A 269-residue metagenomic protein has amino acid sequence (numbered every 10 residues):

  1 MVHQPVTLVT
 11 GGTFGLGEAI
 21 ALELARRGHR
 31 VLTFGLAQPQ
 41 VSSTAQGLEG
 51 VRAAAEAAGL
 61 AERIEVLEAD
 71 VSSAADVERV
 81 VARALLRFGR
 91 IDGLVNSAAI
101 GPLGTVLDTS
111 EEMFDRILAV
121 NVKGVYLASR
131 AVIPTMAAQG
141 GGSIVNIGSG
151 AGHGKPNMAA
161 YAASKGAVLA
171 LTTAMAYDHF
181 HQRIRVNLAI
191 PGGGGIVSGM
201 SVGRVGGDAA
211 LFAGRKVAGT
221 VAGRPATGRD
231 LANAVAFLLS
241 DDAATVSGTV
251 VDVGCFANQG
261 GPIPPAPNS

Functional and structural regions predicted by a protein language model:
T13-F14: Conserved glycine-rich cofactor-binding loop
R27-E49: Conserved glycine-rich Rossmann-like NAD(P)H-binding loop of the short-chain dehydrogenase/reductase
T105-V106, M113-D115, K216: Substrate-binding pocket helix/loop in short-chain dehydrogenase/reductase
T109, K155-A162, A174: Active-site loop-to-helix junction immediately N-terminal to the catalytic Tyr of the SDR YXXXK motif in Rossmann-fold
S129, S164, T172: Active-site helix of classical SDR
P134, Y177-H181, A244: Alpha-helical segment proximal to the catalytic Tyr-Lys
S247-S269: Short C-terminal tail/terminal secondary-structure segment of NAD(P)H-dependent dehydrogenase/reductase domains
